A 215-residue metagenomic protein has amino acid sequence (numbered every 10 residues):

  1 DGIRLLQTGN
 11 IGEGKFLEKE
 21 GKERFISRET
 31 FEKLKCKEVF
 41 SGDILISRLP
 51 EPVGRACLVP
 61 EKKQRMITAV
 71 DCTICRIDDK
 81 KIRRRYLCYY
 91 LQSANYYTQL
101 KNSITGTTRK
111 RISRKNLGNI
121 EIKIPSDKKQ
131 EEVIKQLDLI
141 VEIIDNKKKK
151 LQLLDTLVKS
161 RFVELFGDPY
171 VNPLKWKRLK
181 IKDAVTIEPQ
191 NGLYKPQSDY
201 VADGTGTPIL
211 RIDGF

Functional and structural regions predicted by a protein language model:
D1, N10-S41, K182-Y200, D213-F215: Sequence-specific dsDNA recognition surfaces
D1, N119-K135, N146-G192: Non-catalytic DNA-recognition/assembly elements of restriction-modification systems
G2, K22, A69-D71, G206: A generic structural signal for short beta-strands and their flanking turns/coil linkers
Q7-T8, R28-Q92, R211-D213: A short beta-sheet element
G14-F16, R55, E131-E132: Short helix/loop capping segments that flank catalytic or ligand/cofactor-binding pockets
T30-K33, G106, D145: Short, solvent-exposed loop/turn positions at domain surfaces that link secondary-structure elements or cap domain
R65-T73, I82-R85, T105-K128, N191 (+1 more regions): A short glycine-rich beta-alpha junction/loop motif
D138-V141: A specific heptad-register position in long alpha-helical coiled-coils used by two-component signaling proteins
